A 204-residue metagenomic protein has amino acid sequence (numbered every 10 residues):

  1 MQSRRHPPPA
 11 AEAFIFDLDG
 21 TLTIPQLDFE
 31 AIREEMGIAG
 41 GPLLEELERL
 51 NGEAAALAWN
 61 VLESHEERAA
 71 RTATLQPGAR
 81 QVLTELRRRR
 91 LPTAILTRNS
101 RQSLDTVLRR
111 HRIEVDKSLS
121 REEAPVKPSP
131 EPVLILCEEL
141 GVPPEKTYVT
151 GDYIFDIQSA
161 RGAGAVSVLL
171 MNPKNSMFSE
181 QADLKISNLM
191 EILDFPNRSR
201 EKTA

Functional and structural regions predicted by a protein language model:
M1-A54, N60: Active-site neighborhood of HAD-like aspartate-dependent phosphohydrolases
M1-E12, T84-R88, R101, T106-A204: Asp-based, Mg2+/Mn2+-dependent phosphohydrolase catalytic module
T23, Q76, K127: A short, basic/aromatic alpha-helical/loop segment that forms part of the nucleotidyl-sugar donor-binding site
Q26, A69-A73, P77, P144 (+1 more regions): Residues at alpha-helix boundaries and short interhelical turns
F29, L43-L44, A55, W59 (+4 more regions): A general structural signal for well-ordered alpha-helical segments in protein cores
L43-L47, A69, E122: A short acidic, glycine-rich active-site loop that binds or catalyzes chemistry on phosphate/adenosine moieties
E48-T84, R89-L91: Metal-dependent phosphoesterase signature
T97-N99: Conserved phosphate-coupling serine/threonine residues in phosphotransfer and NTP-handling enzymes
